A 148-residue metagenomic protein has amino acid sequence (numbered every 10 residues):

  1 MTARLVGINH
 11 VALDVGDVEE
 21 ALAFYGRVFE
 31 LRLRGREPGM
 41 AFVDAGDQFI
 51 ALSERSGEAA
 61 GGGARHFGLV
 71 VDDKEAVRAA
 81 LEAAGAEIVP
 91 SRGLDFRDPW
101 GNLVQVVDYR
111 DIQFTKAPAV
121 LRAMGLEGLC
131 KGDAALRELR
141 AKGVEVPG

Functional and structural regions predicted by a protein language model:
M1, E82-G148: Vicinal oxygen chelate
T2-V6, A12-I50: Core segments of cupin and vicinal oxygen chelate
I8-V15, A41-D44, G57-L81, I88-N102: Vicinal oxygen chelate
N9-G16, K142-G148: Short N-terminal helix-initiation segments at or just after the protein's N-terminus
A21-A23, D72-A79, K131-G132: Short, positively charged
Y25, S56, L81, P118: Short, flexible helix/strand-to-coil boundary loops that buttress conserved ligand/catalytic motifs in alpha/beta
R27-E30, A79, A83: Short, intrinsically disordered, mixed-charge
L31-A64, L103-R110: Conserved short beta-strand elements that form part of the metal-binding/catalytic scaffold of enzyme active sites
